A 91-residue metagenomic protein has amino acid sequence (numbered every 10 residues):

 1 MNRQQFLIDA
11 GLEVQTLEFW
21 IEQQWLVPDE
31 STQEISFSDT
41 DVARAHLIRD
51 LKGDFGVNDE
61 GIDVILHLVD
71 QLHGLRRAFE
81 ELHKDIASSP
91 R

Functional and structural regions predicted by a protein language model:
N2-I8, E22-V27, S31-R91: Arg/Lys-rich, alpha-helical DNA-contact motif
F6, L12-F19: Short glycine/proline-centered loop/turn elements that form peptide/ligand docking sites
